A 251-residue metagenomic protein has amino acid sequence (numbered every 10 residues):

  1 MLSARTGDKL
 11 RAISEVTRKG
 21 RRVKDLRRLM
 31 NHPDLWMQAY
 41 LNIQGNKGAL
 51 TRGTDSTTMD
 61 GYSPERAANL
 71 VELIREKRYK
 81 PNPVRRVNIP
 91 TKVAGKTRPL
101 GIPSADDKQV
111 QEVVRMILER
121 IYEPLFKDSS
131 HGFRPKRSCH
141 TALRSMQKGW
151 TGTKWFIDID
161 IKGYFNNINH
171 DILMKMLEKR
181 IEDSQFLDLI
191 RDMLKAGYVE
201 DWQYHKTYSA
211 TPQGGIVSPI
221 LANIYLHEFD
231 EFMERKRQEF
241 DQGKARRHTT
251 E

Functional and structural regions predicted by a protein language model:
M1-A68: Non-catalytic, polymerase-adjacent accessory regions of viral genome-replication enzymes
L2, K19-R22, L100-R115, E123-F126 (+4 more regions): Duplex nucleic acid-engaging cores and interfaces of nucleic-acid transaction enzymes
G7, K24, D34-L41, A68 (+9 more regions): Non-catalytic, well-ordered alpha-helical scaffold segments
K19-G20, N46-R52, K92-V93, I121-F126 (+3 more regions): Short acidic (Asp/Glu) and glycine-rich catalytic loops that position anionic groups and cofactors
T54, M116, I159-I161: Residues immediately flanking
Y62-P64, P81, P90-P103, L125-K148 (+1 more regions): Catalytic phosphate-handling regions of large nucleic-acid enzymes and associated NTPases
E72-K96, A105, Q109-I117, R144-T151 (+1 more regions): Reverse-transcriptase-like RNA-dependent polymerase core
D128-S129, R134-R137, T141-E251: Conserved polymerase palm-domain catalytic core
